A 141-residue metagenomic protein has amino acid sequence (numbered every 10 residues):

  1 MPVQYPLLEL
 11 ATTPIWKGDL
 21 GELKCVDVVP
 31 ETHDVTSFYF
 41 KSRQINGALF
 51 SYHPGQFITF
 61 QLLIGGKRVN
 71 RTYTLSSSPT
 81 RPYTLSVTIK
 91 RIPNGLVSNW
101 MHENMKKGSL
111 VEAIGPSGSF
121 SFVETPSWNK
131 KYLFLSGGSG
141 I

Functional and structural regions predicted by a protein language model:
L7-I114, Y132: Ferredoxin-reductase
F57, S117-F120, G138-G140: Gly/Ser/Thr-rich beta-alpha loop segments that engage phosphate groups in nucleotides
G115-K130: A short, basic/flexible loop-to-alpha-helix module at the beginning of a structural domain
K131-I141: A phosphate-binding catalytic loop at a beta-strand-loop-alpha-helix junction that coordinates phosphoryl groups
